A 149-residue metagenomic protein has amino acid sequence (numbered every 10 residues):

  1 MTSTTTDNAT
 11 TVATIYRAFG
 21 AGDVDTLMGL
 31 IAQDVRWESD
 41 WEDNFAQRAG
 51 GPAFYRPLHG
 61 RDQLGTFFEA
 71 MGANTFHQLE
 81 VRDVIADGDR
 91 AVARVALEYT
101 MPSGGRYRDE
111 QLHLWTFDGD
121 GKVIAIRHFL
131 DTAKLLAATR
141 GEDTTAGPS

Functional and structural regions predicted by a protein language model:
M1-Q33, D143-S149: Short, low-complexity N-terminal intrinsically disordered segments enriched in polar/charged residues
T2-D7, E69-S149: A beta-strand edge to alpha-helix "cap/lid" segment located at domain peripheries
S3, A18, F54-Y55, I126: Short N-terminal micro-motifs specific to bacterial/archaeal maturation and metal-cluster initiation sites
V12-I15, L27, V35, G60 (+5 more regions): Hydrophobic pocket/interface hotspot
A18-M28, G50-A53, F68-G72, R94: Short, mixed-charge, low-aromatic patches
A21, H59, S103: Short glycine-rich loop/turn motifs that provide flexible caps or phosphate-binding loops at active sites
Q33-G88: A solvent-exposed, acidic/Ser-Thr-rich amphipathic alpha-helical stretch
